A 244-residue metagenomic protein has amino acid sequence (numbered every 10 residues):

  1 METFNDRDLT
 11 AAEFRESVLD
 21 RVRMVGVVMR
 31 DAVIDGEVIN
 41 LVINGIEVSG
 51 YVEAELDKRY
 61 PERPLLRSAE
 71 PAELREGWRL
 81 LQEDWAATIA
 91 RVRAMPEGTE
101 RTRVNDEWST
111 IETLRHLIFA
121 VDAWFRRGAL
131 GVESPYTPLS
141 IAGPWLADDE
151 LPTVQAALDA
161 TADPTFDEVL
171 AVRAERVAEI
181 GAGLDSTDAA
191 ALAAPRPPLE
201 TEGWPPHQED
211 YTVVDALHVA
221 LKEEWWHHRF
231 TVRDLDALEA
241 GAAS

Functional and structural regions predicted by a protein language model:
M1-E55: Tandem repeat scaffolds
E47, Y51-G77, F125-V177, L238-S244: Short, helix-capping/interhelical loops that line the mouth of catalytic, cofactor-, or ligand-binding pockets
A69-A123: Conserved small-residue-rich
G77-T88, L117-A120, T165, V169-G183 (+2 more regions): Alpha-helical packing segments of well-folded alpha/beta enzyme cores
R93, D185-D188: Helix-capping and short linker residues that terminate individual alpha-solenoid repeat units
T99-Q155, A178-G181, D185, L192-S244: Short, contiguous alpha-helical
